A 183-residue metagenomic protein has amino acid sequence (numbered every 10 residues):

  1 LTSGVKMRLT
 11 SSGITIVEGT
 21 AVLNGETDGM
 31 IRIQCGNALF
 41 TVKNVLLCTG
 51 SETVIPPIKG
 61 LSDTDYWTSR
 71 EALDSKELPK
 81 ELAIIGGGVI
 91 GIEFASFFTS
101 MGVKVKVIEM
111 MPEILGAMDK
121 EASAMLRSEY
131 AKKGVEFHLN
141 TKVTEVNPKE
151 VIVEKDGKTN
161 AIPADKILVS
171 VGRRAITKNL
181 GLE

Functional and structural regions predicted by a protein language model:
L1-I85, K142, E150-E183: FAD-binding core/adjacent interface of flavoenzyme oxidoreductases
T2, K6, L73-D74, P79-A83 (+1 more regions): Rossmann-like dinucleotide-binding cores of NAD(P)H-dependent redox enzymes
